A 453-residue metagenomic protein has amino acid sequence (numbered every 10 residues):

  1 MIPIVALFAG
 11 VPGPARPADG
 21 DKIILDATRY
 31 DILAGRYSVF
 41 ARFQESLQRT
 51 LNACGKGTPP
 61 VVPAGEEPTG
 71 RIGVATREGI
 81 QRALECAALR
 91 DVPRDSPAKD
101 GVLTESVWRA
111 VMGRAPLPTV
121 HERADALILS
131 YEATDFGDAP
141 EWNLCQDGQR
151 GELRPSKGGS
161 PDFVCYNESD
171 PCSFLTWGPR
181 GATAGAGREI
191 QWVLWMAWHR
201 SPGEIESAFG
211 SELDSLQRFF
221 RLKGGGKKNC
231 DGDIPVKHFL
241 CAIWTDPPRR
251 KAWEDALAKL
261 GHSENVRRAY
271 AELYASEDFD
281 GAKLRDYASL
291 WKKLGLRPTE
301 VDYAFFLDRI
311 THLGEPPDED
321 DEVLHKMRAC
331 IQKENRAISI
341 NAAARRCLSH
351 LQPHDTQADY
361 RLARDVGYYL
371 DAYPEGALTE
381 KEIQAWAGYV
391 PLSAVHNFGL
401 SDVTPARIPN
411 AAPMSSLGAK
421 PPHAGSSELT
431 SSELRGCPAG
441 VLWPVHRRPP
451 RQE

Functional and structural regions predicted by a protein language model:
M1-I4: Sec-dependent N-terminal signal peptides
A6-Q452: Cell-envelope/ECM-targeting effectors and their regulatory/trafficking segments
